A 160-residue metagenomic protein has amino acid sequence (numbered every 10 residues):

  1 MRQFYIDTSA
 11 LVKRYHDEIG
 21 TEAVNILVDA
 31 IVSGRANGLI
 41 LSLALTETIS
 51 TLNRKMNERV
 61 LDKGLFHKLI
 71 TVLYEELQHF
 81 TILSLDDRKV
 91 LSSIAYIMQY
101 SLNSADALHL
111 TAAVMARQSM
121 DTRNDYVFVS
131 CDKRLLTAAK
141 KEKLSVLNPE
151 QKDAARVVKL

Functional and structural regions predicted by a protein language model:
M1-A44, K55-K68, L144, E150-L160: Short, well-structured N-terminal submotif of metal-dependent ribonuclease cores
M1-Q3, T111, A116-L160: Acidic, PIN/NYN-like endoribonuclease modules and their adjacent C-terminal/linker elements
E22, S50, L91, L136-T137: Alpha-helical elements of the RecA-like P-loop NTPase motor core of helicases
I40-T46, A105-L108: Aromatic- and histidine-enriched alpha-helix N-cap/loop-to-helix transition segments that scaffold the rims
R54-D87: Helix-adjacent hinge/juxtasegments
H79-R134: Active-site neighborhoods of divalent-metal-dependent phosphate/nucleic-acid chemistry enzymes
